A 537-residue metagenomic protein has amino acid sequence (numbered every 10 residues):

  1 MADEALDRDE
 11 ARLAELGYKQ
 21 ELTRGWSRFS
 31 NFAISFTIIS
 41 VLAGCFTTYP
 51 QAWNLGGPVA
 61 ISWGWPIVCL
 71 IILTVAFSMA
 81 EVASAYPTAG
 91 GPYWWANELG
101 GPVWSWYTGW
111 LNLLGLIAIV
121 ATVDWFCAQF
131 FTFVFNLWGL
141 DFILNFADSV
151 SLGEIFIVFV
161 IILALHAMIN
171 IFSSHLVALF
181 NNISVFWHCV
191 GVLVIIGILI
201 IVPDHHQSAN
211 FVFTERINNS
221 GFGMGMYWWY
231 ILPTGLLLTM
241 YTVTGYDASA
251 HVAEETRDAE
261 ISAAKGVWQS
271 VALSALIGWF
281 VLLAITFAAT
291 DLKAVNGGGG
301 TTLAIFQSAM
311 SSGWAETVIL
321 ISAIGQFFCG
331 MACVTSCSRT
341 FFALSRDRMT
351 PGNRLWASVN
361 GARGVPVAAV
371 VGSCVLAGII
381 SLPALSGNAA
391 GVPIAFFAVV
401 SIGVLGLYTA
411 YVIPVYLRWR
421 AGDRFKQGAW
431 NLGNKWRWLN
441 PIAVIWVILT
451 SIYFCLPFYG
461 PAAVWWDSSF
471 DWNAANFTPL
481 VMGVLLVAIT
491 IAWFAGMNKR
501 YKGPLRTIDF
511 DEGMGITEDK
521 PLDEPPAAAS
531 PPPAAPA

Functional and structural regions predicted by a protein language model:
M1-W26, P414-L439, P457-A537: Terminal cytosolic tails of multi-pass membrane transporters, especially the segment immediately following the final
L16-Q129, M240, Y246-S249, V318 (+1 more regions): Transmembrane helix-boundary motif of multi-pass solute transporters/channels
T47-N54, L73-L163, M168-I171, A323-T340 (+3 more regions): Hydrophobic transmembrane alpha-helices that form the core helical bundles of multi-pass secondary transporters
Q51-I61, G139-L152, H175-V185, T317-I321 (+3 more regions): Transmembrane helix-loop boundary segments of multi-pass membrane transporters
I61-S62, G139-E154, I183-E316, W466: Helix-loop-helix junctions that connect adjacent transmembrane segments in multi-pass membrane transporters
E81-S84, Y107, I161-V190, E254-E255 (+2 more regions): Membrane-water interface regions at transmembrane-helix termini and the short interhelical loops of multi-pass membrane
W94-G101, F133-L144, E215-G223, G266-M331 (+1 more regions): TM-loop-TM module centered on a large, flexible mid-protein loop between adjacent transmembrane helices in multi-pass
E154-F213, T244, V267-V271, V400-I413 (+3 more regions): Membrane-interface loop-to-helix entry segments
